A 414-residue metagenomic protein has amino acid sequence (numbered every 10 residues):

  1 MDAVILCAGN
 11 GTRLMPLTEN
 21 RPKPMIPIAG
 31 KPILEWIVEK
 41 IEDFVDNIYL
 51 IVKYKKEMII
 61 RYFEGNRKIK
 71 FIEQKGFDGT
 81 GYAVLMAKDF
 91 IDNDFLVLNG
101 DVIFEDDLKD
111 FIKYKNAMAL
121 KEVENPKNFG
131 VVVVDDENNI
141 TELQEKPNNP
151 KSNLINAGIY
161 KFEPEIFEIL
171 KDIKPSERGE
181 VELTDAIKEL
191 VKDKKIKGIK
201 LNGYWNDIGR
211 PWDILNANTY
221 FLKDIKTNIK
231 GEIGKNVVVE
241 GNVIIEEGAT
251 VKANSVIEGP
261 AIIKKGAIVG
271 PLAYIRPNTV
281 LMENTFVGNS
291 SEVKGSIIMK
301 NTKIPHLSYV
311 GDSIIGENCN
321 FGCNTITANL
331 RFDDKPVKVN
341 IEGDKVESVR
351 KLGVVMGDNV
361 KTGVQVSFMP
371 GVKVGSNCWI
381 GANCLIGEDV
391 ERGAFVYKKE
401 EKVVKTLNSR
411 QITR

Functional and structural regions predicted by a protein language model:
M1-E19, K398: N-terminal nucleotide-binding beta1-loop-alpha1 segment
D2-I5, R13, I26-P27, K31-L98: Conserved N-terminal catalytic core of the sugar/cofactor nucleotidyltransferase
V38-E39, K56, L85, E105-Y114 (+1 more regions): Short alpha-helix within the catalytic core of nucleotide-sugar-dependent glycosyltransferases
L96, K109-I112, N139-K223: Catalytic-core segments of class I nucleotidyltransferases/pyrophosphorylases that form NMP-activated intermediates
G100-I103: The conserved acidic donor/metal-binding loop of glycosyltransferases
D106-N128: Conserved donor-nucleotide/metal-binding helix-loop-beta segment in metal-dependent transferases, i.e., the alpha-helix
K188-L272, P277: Extended, small-residue-rich solenoid/repeat segments and analogous flexible loops that form exposed scaffolds
G288-R414: Glycine-rich hexapeptide-repeat left-handed beta-helix
